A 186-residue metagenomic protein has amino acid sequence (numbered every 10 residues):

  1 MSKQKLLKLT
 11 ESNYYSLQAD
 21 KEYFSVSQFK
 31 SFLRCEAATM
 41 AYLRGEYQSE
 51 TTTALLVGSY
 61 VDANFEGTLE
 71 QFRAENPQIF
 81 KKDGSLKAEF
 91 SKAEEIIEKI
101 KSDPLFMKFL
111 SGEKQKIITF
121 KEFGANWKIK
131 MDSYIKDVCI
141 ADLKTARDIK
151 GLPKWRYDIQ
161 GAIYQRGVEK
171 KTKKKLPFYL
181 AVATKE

Functional and structural regions predicted by a protein language model:
M1-K130: Metal-dependent nuclease catalytic cores that hydrolyze phosphodiester bonds in DNA/RNA, characterized by
F109-E186: Mg2+/Mn2+-dependent nuclease catalytic core
